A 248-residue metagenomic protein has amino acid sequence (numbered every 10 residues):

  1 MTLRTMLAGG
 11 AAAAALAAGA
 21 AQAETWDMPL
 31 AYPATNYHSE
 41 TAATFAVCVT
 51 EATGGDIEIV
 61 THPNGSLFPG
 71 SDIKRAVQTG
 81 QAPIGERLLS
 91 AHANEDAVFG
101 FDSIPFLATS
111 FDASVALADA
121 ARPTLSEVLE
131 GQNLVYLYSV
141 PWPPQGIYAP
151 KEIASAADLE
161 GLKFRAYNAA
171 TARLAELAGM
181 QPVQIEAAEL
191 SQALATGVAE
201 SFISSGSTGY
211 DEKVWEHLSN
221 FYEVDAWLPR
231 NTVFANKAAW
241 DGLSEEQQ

Functional and structural regions predicted by a protein language model:
M1-A23: Gram-negative bacterial Sec-dependent N-terminal signal peptides
G9-A12, E24-A113, R122-Q248: N-terminal secretory/targeting leader peptides
A116: Short beta-strand-centered segments that line the small-molecule binding cleft or hinge of alpha/beta clamshell
